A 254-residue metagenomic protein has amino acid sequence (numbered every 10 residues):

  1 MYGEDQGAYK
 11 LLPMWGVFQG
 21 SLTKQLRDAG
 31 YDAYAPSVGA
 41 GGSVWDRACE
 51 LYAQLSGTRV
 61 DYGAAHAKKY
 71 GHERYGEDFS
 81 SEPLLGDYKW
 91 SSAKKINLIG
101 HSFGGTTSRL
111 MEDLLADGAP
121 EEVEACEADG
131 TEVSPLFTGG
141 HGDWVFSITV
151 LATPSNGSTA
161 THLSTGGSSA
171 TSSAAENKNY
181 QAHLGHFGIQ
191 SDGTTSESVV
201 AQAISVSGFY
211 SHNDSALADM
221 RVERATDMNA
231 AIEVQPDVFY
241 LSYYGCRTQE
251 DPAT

Functional and structural regions predicted by a protein language model:
M1-L151, G157-S169: N-terminal non-catalytic accessory region
D113-T254: Helical cap/lid subdomain of alpha/beta-hydrolase-fold lipid enzymes that gates access to the catalytic pocket
